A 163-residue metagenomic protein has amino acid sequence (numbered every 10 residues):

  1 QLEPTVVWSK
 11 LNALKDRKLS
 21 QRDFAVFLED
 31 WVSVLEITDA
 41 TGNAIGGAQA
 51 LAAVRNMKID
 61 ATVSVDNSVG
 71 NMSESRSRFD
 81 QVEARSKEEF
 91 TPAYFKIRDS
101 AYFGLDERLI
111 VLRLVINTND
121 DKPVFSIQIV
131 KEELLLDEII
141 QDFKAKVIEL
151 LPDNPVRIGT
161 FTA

Functional and structural regions predicted by a protein language model:
L2-F27, A61-A163: C-terminal assembly and membrane-engagement modules of membrane-active proteins
L14, K18, I37-A44, A48: Short, charged/polar micro-motifs that form catalytic or ligand-binding hotspots
W31-A44, A61-V65: Membrane-aqueous junction of the first/signal-anchor transmembrane helix in small integral membrane proteins
G46-A61: Membrane-active amphipathic alpha-helices enriched in small hydrophobic residues
